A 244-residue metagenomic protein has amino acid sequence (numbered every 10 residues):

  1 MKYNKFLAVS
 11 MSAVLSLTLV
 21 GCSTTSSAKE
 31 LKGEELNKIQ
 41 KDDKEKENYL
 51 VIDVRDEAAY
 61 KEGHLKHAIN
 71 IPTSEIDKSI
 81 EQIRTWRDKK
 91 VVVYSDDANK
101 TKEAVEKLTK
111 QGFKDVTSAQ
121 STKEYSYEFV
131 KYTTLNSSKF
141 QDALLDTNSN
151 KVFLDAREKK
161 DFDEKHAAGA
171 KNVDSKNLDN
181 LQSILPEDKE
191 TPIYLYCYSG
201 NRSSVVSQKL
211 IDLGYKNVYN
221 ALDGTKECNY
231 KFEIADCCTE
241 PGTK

Functional and structural regions predicted by a protein language model:
K2-A8, C22-I39, E45-Y49, D56-K90 (+3 more regions): Rhodanese-like catalytic fold shared by cysteine-dependent sulfurtransferases and DSP/PTP-type phosphatases
S10-A13: Gram-negative bacterial Sec-dependent N-terminal signal peptides
S16-L19: Bacterial Sec-type N-terminal signal peptides, specifically the leucine/valine-rich hydrophobic h-region
